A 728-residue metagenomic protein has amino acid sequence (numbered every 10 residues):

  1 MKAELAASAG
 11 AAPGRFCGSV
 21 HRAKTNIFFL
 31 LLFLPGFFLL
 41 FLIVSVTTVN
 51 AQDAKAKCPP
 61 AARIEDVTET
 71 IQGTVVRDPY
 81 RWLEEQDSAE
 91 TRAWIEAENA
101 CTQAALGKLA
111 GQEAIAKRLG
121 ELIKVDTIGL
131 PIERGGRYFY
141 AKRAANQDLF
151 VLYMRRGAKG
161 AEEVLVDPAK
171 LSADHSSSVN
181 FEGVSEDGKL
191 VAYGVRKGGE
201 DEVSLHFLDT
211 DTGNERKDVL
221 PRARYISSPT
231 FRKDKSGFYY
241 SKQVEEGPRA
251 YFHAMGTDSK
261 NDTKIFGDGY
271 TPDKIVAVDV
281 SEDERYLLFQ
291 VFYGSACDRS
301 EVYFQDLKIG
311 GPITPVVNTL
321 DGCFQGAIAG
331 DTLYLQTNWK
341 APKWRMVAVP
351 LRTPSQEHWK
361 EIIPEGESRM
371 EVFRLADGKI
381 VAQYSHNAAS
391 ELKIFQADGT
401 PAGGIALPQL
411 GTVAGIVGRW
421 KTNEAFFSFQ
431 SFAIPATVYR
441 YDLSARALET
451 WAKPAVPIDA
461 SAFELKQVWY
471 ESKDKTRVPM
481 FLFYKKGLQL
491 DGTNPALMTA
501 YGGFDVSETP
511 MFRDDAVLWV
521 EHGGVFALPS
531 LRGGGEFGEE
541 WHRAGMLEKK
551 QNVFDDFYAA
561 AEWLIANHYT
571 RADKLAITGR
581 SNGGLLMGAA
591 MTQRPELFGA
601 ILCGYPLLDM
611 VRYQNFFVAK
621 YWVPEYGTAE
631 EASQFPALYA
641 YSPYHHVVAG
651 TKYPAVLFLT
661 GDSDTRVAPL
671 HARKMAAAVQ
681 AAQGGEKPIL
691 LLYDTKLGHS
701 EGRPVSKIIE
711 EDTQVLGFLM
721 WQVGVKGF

Functional and structural regions predicted by a protein language model:
M1-G36: Intrinsic disorder/low-complexity segments
L34-F38, L42-A397, P401-E424, Q430-A436 (+3 more regions): Beta-propeller folds
I64, S355, Q396-D398, G403 (+9 more regions): Extracellular/periplasmic ectodomains of large secreted or surface enzymes and adhesion receptors
R143, N338, Q430, T499-G503 (+2 more regions): Glycine-rich His-Gly loop
A158-K159, G198-E200, D211-N214, R232 (+10 more regions): Secondary-structure transition/capping motifs at alpha-helix termini and the adjoining loop/turn into the next element
A169-E182, V195-E200, N214, L443-A447 (+4 more regions): Cap/lid segment of the alpha/beta-hydrolase catalytic domain
T337-W339, F373-G378, A382-H386, S472-V478 (+5 more regions): C-terminal substrate/ligand-recognition segments
D515, L528-F728: Active-site-proximal cap/loop segments of hydrolase catalytic domains
